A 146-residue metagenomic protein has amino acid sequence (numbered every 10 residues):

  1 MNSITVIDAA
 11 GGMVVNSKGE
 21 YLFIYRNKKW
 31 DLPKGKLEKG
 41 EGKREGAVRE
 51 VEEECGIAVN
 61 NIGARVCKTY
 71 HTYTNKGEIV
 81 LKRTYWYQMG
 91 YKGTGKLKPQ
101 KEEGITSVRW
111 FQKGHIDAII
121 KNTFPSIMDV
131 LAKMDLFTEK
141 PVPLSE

Functional and structural regions predicted by a protein language model:
M1-G11: Acidic, metal-coordinating catalytic segment for phosphate/diphosphate chemistry, firing primarily on the Nudix
R26-N27: C-terminal lobe/hinge of AMP-binding adenylation domains
L37-F124: Unchanged
N122-E146: Charged phosphate-binding loop/patch that engages nucleotide di/tri-phosphates or the phosphate backbone of nucleic
